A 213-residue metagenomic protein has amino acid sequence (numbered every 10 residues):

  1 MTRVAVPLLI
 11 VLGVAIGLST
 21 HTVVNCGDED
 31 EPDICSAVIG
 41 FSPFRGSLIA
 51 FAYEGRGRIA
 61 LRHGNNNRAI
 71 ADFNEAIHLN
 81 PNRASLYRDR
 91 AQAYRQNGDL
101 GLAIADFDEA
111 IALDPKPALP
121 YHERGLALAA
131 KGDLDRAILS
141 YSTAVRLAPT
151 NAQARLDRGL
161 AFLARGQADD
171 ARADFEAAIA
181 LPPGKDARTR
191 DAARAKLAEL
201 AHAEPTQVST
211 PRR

Functional and structural regions predicted by a protein language model:
G46, A50, A84-S85, A118-L119 (+2 more regions): Helix-start (N-cap) detector for alpha-helical repeat units in TPR-like alpha-solenoids, especially tetratricopeptide
E54, L61, R88, Y94-R95 (+3 more regions): Position-specific recognition of the canonical hydrophobic site in helix A of tetratricopeptide repeat
G55, D89, E123, D157 (+2 more regions): Canonical tetratricopeptide repeat
